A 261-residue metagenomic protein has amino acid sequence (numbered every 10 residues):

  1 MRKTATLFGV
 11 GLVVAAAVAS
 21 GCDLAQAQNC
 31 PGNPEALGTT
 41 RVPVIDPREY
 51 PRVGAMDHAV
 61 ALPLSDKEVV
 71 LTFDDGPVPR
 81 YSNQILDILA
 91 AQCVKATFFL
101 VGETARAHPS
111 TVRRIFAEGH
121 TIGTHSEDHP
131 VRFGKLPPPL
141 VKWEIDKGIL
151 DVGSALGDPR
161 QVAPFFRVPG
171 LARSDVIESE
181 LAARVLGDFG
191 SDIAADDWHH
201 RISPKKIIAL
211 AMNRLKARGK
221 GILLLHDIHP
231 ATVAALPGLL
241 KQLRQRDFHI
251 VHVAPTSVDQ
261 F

Functional and structural regions predicted by a protein language model:
R2-T72, V78-A91, K205-K206, L239-Q242 (+1 more regions): N-terminal pre-catalytic segment of deacetylase/amide-hydrolase enzymes
G9-V10, R132, S174, V233: Enrichment for repetitive, rod-forming helical segments
L37-T40, D66-V69, P79, A90-K206 (+2 more regions): Metal-dependent polysaccharide deacetylase catalytic core of the NodB/CE4 family, i.e., the active-site-bearing domain
D57-V60, H120, M212: Short beta-strand/turn micro-motifs at beta-sheet edges
N83, D175, S179, V233-P237 (+1 more regions): Alpha-helical elements of the RecA-like P-loop NTPase motor core of helicases
L86, I149, G153, M212 (+2 more regions): Non-transmembrane alpha-helical segments in soluble domains of secreted/periplasmic/extracellular proteins
K216-A254: Catalytic grooves of carbohydrate-active enzymes
